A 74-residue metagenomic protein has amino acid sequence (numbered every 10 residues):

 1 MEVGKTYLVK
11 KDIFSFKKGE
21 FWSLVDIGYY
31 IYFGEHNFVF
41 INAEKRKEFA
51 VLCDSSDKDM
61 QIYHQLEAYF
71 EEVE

Functional and structural regions predicted by a protein language model:
M1-K5: N-terminal helix-cap/turn-to-beta initiation motif at the start of protein domains
L8-I13: Generic short beta-strand segments
F14, Y29, K45-R46: Generic "edge-of-domain/loop-turn" microfeature
K17-G28: Short beta-strand-centered aromatic/proline hotspots
I31-G34, V39: Non-transmembrane, membrane-adjacent beta-strand/coil modules in membrane-associated proteins and peripheral
V39-E74: Intrinsically disordered, low-complexity, charged/polar segments
